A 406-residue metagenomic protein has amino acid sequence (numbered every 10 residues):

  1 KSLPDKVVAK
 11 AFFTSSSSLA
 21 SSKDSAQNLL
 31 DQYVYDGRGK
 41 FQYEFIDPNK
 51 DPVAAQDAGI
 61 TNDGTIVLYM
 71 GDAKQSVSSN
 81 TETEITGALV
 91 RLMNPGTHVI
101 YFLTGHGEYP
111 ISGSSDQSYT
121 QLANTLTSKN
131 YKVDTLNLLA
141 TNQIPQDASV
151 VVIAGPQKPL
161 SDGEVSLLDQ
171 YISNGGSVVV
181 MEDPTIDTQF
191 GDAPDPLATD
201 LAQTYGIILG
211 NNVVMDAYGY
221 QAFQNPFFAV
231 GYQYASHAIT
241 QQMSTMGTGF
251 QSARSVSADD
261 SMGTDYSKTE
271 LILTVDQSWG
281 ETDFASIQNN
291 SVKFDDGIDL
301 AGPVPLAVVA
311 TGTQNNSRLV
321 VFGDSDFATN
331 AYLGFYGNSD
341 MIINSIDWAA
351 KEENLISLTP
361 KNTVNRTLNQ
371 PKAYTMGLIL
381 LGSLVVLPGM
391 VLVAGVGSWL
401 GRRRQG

Functional and structural regions predicted by a protein language model:
K1-G406: Short, surface-exposed patches at the edges or C-terminal ends of soluble domains, predominantly
